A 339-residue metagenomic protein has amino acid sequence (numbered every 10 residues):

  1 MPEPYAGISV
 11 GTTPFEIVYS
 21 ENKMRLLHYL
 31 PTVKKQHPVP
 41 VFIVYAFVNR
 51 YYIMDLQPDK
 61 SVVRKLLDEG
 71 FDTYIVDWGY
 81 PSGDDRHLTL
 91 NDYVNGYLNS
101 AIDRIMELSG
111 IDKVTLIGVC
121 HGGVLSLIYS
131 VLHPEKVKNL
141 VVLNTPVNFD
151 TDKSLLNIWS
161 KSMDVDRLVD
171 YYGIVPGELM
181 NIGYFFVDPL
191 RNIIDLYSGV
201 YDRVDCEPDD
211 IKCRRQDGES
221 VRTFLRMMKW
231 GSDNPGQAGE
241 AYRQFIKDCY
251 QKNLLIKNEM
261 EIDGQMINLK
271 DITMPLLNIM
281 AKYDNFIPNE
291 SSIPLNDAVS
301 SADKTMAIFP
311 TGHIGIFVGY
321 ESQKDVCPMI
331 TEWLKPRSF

Functional and structural regions predicted by a protein language model:
P4, G11-T13, I17-S82: Short, surface-exposed "cap/lid" segments of acyl-processing enzymes
L88-L108: Alpha/beta-hydrolase active-site loop
E107, I111, S126-E240: Alpha/beta-hydrolase-fold enzymes
I117-G122, S126: Gly/Ala-rich beta-loop-alpha elbow adjacent to hydrolase catalytic centers
N253, Y283-I287: Acidic catalytic loop of the alpha/beta-hydrolase fold
I272, N278-M280, D284: Short beta-strand/loop motif that positions the catalytic acidic residue of the alpha/beta-hydrolase fold
M274, P288-D297: Short alpha-helix in the alpha/beta-hydrolase fold that links the catalytic acid
M306, T311-D325: Catalytic histidine-centered segment of alpha/beta-hydrolase-like enzymes
